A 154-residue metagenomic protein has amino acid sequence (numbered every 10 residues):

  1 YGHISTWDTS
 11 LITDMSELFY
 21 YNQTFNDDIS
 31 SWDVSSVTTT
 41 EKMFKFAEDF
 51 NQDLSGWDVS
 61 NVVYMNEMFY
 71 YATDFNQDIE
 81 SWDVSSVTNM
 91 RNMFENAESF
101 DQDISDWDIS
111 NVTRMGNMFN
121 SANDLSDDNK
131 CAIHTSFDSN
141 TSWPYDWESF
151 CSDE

Functional and structural regions predicted by a protein language model:
Y1-E154: Negatively charged
